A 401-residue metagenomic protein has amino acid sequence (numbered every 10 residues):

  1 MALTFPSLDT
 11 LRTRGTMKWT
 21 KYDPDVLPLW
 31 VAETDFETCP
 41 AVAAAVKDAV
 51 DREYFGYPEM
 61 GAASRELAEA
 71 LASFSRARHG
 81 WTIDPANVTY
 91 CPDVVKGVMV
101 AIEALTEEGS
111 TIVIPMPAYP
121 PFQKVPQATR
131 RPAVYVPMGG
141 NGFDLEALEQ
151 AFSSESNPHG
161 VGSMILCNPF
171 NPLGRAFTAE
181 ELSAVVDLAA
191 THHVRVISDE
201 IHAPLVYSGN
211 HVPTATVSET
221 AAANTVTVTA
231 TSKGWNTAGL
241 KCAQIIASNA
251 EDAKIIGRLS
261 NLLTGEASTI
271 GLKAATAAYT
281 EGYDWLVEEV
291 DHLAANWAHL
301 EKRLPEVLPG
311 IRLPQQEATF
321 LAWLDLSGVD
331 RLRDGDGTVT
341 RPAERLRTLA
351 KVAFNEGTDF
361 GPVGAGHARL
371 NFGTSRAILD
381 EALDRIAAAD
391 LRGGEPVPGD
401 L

Functional and structural regions predicted by a protein language model:
A2-D93, V100, T280-E281, D400-L401: N-terminal small-domain helix-loop-helix segment of the aminotransferase-like
F55-D187, P204-L205, H211-T216, T220 (+3 more regions): Conserved core of the PLP fold type I
S73, G335, R341, R345-F354 (+1 more regions): PLP-dependent enzyme catalytic core of the Aspartate aminotransferase-like
I114, Y135, S198, F354-E356: Hydrophobic residues in well-ordered beta-strands that form the structural core
T129, T191-H192, A221, A350: Helix C-cap/helix->beta junction micro-motif
E219-A294, E301-R303, L391: Conserved core segment of the aminotransferase class I/II
T276, L293-E301, L313-V329, G364: Conserved glycine-rich beta-strand-loop-beta hairpin in the small C-terminal domain of fold type I
